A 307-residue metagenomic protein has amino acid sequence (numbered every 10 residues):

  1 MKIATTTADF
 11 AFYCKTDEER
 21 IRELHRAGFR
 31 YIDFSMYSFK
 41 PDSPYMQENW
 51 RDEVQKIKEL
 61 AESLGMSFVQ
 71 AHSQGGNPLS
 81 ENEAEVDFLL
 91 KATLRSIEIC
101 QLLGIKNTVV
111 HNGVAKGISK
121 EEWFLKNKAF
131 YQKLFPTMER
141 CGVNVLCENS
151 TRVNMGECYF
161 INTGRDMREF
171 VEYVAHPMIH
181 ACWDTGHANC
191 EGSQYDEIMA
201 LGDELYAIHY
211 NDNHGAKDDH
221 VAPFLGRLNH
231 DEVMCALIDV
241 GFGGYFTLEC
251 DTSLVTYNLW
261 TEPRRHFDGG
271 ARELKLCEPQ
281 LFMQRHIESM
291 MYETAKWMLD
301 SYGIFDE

Functional and structural regions predicted by a protein language model:
M1-A4, C14-G28, I161-E307: Histidine-acidic metal/acid-base catalytic patches
T6-A11, S35-F39, S73-G76, G113-A115 (+5 more regions): Active-site beta-loop-alpha junctions enriched in small/polar residues
Y13, K40-D42, N77-L79, I118 (+4 more regions): Active-site-proximal flexible loops/turns
I21-G28, E48-Q70, L94-G104, F135-R140 (+3 more regions): Acidic (Asp/Glu)-rich catalytic clusters
D33, Q70, V109, L146 (+3 more regions): Conserved beta-strand positions in the central sheet of alpha/beta enzyme cores
D33-K58, I118, M155: Glycine-rich, proline-tolerant flexible connector loops at the mouths of alpha/beta enzymes
P44-E48, E83-V86, V221-L225: Short glycine-enriched, charge-decorated loop/helix-capping segments at active-site entrances that position
E59-S63, P78-W183, C190, D268-L274 (+4 more regions): Active-site acidic/histidine proton-transfer and metal-coordination neighborhood in alpha/beta enzyme cores
